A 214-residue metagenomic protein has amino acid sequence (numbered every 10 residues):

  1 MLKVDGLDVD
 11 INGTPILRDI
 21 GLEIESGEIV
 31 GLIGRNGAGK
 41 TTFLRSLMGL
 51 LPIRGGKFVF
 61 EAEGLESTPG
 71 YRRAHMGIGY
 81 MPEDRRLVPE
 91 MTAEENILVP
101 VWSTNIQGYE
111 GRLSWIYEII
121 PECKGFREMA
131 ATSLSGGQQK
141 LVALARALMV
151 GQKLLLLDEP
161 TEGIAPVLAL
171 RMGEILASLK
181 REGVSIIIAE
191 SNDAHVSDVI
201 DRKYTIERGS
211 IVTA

Functional and structural regions predicted by a protein language model:
L2-V4, L17: Conserved structural motif at the start of ABC-family nucleotide-binding domains
N12, P52, E95-G111, I119-P121: ABC-type ATPase nucleotide-binding domains, specifically the catalytic core motifs of the NBD
I33-R35: The feature captures the beta-strand-to-loop junction immediately N-terminal to the Walker
M48: Helix-to-loop junction immediately C-terminal to a conserved catalytic motif
P52, G64-D84, L113, R127-E128: ABC ATPase NBD coupling module
A130-L134, Q138: Conserved ABC ATPase signature
A147-L148: ABC ATPase C-loop
E159-P160: Walker B catalytic motif
